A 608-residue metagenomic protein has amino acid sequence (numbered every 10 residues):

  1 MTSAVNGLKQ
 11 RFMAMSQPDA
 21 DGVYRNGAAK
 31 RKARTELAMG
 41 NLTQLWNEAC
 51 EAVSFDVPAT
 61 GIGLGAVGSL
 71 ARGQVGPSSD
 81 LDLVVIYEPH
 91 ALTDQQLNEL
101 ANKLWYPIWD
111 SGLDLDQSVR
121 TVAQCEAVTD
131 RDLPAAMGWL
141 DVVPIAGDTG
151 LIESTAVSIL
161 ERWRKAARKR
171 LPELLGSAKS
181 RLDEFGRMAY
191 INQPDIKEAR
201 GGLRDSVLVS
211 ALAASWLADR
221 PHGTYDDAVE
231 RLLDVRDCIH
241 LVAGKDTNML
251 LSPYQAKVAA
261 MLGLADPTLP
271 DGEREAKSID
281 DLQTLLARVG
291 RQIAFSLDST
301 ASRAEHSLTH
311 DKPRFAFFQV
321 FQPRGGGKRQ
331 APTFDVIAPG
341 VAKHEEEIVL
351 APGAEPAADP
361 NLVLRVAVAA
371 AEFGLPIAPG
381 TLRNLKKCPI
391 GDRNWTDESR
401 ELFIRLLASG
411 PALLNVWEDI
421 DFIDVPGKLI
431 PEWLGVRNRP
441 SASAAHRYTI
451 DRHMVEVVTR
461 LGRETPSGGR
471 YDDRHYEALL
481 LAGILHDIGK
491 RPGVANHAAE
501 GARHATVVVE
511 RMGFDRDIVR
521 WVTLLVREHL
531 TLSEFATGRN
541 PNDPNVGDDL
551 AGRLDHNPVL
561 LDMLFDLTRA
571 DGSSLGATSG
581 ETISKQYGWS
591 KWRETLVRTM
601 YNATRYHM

Functional and structural regions predicted by a protein language model:
M1-G61, S78, R187: N-terminal regions immediately upstream of nucleotidyltransferase
D21-A33, M188-E198, E345-P352, R400-R405 (+2 more regions): Active-site flanking loop/helix segments enriched in acidic
E36-T43, A49, D56, Q95-L151 (+1 more regions): Conserved catalytic core of two-metal-ion nucleotidyltransferases
C50-G61, S118, A378-T381, D419 (+4 more regions): Acidic/histidine metal-binding catalytic segments
G63-E99, I108, V235, E347 (+3 more regions): Catalytic metal-binding acidic patch
L104, Q117, A135-A136, V142-L160 (+4 more regions): His/Asp/Glu-rich acidic catalytic environments and adjacent acidic regulatory segments
A167, K179, Q193, A211 (+16 more regions): Divalent metal-dependent phosphate-bond-processing catalytic cores, especially two-metal-ion Mg2+/Mn2+ enzymes that act
L233-L241, D246, R405-W433: Structured, non-catalytic alpha/beta "coupling" segments that mediate domain-domain communication and provide generic
